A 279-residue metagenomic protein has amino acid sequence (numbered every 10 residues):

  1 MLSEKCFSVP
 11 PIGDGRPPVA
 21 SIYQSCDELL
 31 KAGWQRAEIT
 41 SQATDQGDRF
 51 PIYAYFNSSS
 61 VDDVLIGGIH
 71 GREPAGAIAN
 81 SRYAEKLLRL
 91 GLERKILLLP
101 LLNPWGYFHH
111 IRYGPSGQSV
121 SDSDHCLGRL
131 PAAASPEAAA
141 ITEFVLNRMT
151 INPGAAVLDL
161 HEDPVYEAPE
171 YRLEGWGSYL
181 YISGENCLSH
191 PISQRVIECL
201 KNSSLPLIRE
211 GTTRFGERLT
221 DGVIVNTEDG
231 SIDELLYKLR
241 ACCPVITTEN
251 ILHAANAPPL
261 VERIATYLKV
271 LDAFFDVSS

Functional and structural regions predicted by a protein language model:
M1-I52, V157: Short glycine- and acidic-rich boundary segments immediately preceding or forming the N-terminal edge of structured
R36, A54, L98, V157-D159 (+1 more regions): Conserved beta-strand scaffold positions in the cores of enzyme catalytic domains, especially in NTP/NDP-utilizing
P51-V61: Short beta-strand-to-loop junctions in surface cap/lid or active-site-entrance loops
S60-V61, P74-A84, L88-I197: Active-site/substrate-binding loop(s) of hydrolase catalytic cores
V61-H70: Short beta-strand element of the alpha/beta-hydrolase
Y83-E85, E137-I141, P191-L205, P258-S279: Long, well-ordered alpha-helical scaffolding segments within enzyme catalytic domains, especially pronounced
E170-L239: Active-site-proximal helix/loop segments of hydrolytic enzymes
G216-S279: Active-site-adjacent mobile loop/cap segments within catalytic or ligand-binding domains
